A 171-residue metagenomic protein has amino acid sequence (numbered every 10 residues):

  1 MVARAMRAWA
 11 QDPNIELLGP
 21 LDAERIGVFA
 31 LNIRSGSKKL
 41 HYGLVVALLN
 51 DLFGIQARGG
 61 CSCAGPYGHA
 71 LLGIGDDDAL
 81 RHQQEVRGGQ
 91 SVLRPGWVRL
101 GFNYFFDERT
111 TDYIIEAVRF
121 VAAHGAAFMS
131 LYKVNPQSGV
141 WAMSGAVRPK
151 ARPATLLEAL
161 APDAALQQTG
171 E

Functional and structural regions predicted by a protein language model:
M1-R4, Y113-A117: A non-catalytic, amphipathic alpha-helix used as a structural packing/dimerization or gating element in enzyme scaffolds
M1-V46, R58-Y67, V86-G89, M129-E171: Conserved small-domain helix->loop->beta segment predominantly found in fold-type I
L21-R25, N50-D51, Q90-P95, F106-R109: A structural signal for short secondary-structure junctions
L49-A57, V118-A127: A common structural junction motif
D51-I55, G59-D78: Surface-exposed, low-hydrophobicity interaction/linker segments
G75-L93: Surface-exposed acidic, glycine/proline-enriched linker/cap segments that occur as 15-30-residue helix-coil
N103: Glycine- and other small-residue-rich loops at beta-strand/loop junctions that grip anionic moieties
